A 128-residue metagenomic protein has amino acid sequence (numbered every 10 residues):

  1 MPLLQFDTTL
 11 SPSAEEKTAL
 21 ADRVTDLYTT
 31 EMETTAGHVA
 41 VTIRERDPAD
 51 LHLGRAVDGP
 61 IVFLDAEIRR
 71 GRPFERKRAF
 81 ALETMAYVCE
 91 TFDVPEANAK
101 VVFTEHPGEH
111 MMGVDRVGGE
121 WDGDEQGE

Functional and structural regions predicted by a protein language model:
M1-E128: Interaction-mediating elements
